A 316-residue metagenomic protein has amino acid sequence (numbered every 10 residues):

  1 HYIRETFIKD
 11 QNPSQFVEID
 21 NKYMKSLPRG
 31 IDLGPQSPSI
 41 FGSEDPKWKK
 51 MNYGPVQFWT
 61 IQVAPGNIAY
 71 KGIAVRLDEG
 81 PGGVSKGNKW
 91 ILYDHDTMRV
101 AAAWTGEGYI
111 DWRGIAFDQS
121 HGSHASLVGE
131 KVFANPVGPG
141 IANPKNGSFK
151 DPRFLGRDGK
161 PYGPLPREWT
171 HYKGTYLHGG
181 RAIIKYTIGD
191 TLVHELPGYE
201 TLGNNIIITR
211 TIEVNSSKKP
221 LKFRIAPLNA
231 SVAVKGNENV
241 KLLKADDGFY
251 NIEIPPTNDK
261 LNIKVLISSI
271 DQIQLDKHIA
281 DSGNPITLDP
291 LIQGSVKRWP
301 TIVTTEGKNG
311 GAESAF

Functional and structural regions predicted by a protein language model:
Y2-I3: Blade-level signature of beta-propeller repeat domains, shared across WD40, Kelch, NHL, RCC1 and BNR/Asp-box propellers
D10-T209, P220-K222, A226, N237-F249: Beta-strand-rich N-terminal accessory domains
I188-D190, V214-K218, P227-N229, I267-D271: Beta-strand elements of well-folded, non-transmembrane domains
L202, N215, I254-T257: Hydrophobic beta-strand core residues of beta-sandwich domains
N229, V240-V296: Extended acidic/polar, glycine-enriched regions that form or flank non-catalytic beta-rich accessory modules
S231-N237: Change to "...patches in solvent-exposed regions of secreted, membrane-anchored, or virion-exposed structural
D289-F316: Blade/loop signatures of beta-propeller domains
